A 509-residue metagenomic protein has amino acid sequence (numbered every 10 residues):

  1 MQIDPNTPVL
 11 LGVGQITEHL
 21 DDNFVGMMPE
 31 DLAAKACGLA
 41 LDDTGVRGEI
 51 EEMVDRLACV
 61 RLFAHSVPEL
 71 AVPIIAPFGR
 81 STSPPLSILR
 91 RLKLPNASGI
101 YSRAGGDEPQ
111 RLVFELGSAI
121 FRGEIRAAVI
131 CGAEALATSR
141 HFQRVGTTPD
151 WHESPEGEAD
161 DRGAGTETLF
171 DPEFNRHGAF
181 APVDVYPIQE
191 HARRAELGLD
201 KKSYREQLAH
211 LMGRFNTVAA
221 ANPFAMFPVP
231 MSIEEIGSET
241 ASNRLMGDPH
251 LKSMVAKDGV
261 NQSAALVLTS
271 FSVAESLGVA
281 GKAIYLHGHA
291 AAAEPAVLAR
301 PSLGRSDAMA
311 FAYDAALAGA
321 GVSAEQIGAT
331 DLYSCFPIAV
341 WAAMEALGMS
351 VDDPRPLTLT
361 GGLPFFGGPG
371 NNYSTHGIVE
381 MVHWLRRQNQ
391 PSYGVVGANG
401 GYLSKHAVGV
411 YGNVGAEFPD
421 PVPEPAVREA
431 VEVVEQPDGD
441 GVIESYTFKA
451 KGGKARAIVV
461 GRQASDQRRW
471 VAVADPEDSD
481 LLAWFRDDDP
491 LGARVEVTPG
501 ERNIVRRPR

Functional and structural regions predicted by a protein language model:
M1-E30, E156-A179, Y186-H191, A195-G213 (+6 more regions): Condensing-enzyme catalytic core mediating Claisen C-C bond formation in acyl metabolism
P5-V13, V46-S66, P77-R80: N-terminal glycine-rich anion-binding loops that anchor highly charged ligand groups
F24-V46: Short catalytic helix/loop segments, enriched in acidic residues and glycine and frequently bearing histidine
T44-D55, K93-G99, G123-A128, A195-L208 (+7 more regions): Structural signature of cysteine-dependent C-C bond-forming condensing enzymes
R61-A127, A135-H141, G146-D171, R176-A179 (+6 more regions): Conserved catalytic cysteine-centered active-site region of acyl-thioester-dependent Claisen-condensing enzymes
R103-E134, F180-A219, L266-S272, G319-V322 (+2 more regions): Active-site-proximal alpha-helical scaffold in enzymes
Q110, K257, N261, A283 (+4 more regions): Conserved structured core elements
A133-R144, A293-A299, D331, C335-V340 (+5 more regions): Acyl-CoA/ACP chain-elongation machinery
